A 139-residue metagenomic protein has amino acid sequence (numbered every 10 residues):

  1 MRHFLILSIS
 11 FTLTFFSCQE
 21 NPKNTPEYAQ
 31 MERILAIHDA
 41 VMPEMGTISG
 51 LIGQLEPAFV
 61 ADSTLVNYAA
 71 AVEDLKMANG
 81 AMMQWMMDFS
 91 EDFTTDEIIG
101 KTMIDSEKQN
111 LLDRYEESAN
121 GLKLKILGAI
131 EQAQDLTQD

Functional and structural regions predicted by a protein language model:
M1-F4: Positively charged n-region of N-terminal signal peptides that target proteins for export
I6-I9: Sec-dependent N-terminal signal peptides
T14-S17: C-terminal motif of bacterial Sec signal peptides marking the signal peptidase cleavage site
Q19-L65: Immediate post-signal-peptide N-terminus of mature secreted/exported proteins
I34-I37, V41, M45, I104-D139: C-terminal amphipathic alpha-helix
P43-G53, G80, Q84-M87, L124 (+1 more regions): Generic structural signal for well-ordered, non-membrane alpha-helices
I52-S63, F89, F93-D96, G100 (+1 more regions): Secondary-structure edge/capping motif, primarily at the C-terminal ends of alpha-helices and the immediately following
Y68-S118: Long, amphipathic, charge-rich alpha-helical segments that form helical bundles/coiled-coils
